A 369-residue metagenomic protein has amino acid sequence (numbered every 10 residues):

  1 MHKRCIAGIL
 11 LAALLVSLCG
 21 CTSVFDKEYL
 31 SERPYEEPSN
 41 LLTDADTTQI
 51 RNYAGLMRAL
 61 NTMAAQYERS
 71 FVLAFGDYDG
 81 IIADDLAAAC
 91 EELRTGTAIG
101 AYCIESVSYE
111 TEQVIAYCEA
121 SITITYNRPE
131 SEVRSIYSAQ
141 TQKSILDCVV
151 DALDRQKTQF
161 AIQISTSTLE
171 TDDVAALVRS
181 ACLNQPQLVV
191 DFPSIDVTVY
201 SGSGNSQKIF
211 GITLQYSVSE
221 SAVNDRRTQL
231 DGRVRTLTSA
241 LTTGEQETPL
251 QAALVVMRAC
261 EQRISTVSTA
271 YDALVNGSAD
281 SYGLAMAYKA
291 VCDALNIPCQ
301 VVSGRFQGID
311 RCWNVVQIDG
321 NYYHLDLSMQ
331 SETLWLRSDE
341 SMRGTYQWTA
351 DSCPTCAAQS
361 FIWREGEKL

Functional and structural regions predicted by a protein language model:
M1-I9: Bacterial N-terminal signal peptides that target proteins for export
L10-L15: Hydrophobic helical h-region of N-terminal Sec-dependent signal peptides in bacterial secretory/periplasmic proteins
S17-G20: C-terminal motif of bacterial Sec signal peptides marking the signal peptidase cleavage site
S23-I209, T213: Intrinsically disordered, low-complexity N-terminal segments that are enriched in acidic
I81-A87, T97, N127-K143, L334-L369: Low-complexity, Gly/Ser/Thr/Pro-rich intrinsically disordered linker/tail segments
V218-L274: Secondary-structure boundary elements
P249, V256, L274-C292: Active-site nucleophilic cysteine motif
Y282-T349: Hydrophobic/aromatic-rich core segments of domains that either
